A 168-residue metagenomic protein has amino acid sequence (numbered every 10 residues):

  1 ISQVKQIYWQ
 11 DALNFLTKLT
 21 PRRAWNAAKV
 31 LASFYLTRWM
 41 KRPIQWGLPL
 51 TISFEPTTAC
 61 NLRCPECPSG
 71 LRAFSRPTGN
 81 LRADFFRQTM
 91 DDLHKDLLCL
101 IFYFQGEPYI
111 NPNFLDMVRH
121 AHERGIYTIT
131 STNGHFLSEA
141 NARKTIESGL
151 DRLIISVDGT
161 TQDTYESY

Functional and structural regions predicted by a protein language model:
V4-R152, D163, S167: Conserved alpha-helical substructure of the radical SAM core
I155-V157: Conserved phosphate-donor/acceptor-positioning beta-strand/loop module used by diverse small-molecule
